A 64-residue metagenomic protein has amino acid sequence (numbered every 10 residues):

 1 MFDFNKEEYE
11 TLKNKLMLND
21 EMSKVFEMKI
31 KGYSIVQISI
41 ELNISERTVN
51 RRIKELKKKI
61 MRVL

Functional and structural regions predicted by a protein language model:
F2-E21: Short, Lys/Arg-enriched anionic-surface-contact patches
M17-Y33: Short amphipathic alpha helix immediately N-terminal
I38-S39: Short alpha-helical "recognition helix" segments of helix-turn-helix
R47: Key DNA-contact positions within bacterial/archaeal DNA-binding proteins
K57-L64: Short, Lys/Arg-enriched C-terminal cap helix and immediately downstream tail that follows
